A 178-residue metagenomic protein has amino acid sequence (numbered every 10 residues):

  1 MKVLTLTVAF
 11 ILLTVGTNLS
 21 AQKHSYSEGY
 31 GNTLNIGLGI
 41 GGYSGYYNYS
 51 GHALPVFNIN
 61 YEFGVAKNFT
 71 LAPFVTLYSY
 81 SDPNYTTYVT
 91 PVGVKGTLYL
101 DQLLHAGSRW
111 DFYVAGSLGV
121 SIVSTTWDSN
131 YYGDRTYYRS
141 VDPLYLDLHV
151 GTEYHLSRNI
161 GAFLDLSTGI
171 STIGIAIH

Functional and structural regions predicted by a protein language model:
M1-Y30: Cleavable N-terminal export/targeting peptides
L4, E28-I36, K67-L71, T90 (+3 more regions): Outer-envelope beta-barrel architecture signal
A21-F63, T168-G169, A176-H178: Short glycine/proline- and aromatic-enriched beta-strand/turn motifs that initiate or cap beta-hairpins
S27, S50, E62, Y85 (+2 more regions): Alpha-helix initiation/capping motif
Y30-L34, G51-F57, T86-V92, W110 (+2 more regions): Residues that define the transmembrane beta-barrel architecture of outer-membrane proteins
I40, N58-N130, Y154, H178: Gram-negative (and chloroplast) outer-membrane scaffold detector with strong preference for beta-barrel transmembrane
S44-Y47, S81-N84, G133-Y138, G161: Extracellular loop and loop/strand-boundary signature of outer-membrane beta-barrel proteins
D101-S108, S121, Y138-H178: Gram-negative outer-membrane beta-barrel domains
